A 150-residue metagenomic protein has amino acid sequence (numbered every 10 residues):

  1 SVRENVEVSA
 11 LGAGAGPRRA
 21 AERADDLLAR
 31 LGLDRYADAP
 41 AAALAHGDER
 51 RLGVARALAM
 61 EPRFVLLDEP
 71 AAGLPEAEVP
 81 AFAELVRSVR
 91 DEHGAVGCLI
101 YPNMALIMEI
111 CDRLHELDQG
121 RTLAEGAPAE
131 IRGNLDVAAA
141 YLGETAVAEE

Functional and structural regions predicted by a protein language model:
S1-R19, R30, G126, L142-T145: ABC-type ATPase nucleotide-binding domains, specifically the catalytic core motifs of the NBD
E7, R18-Y36, E84-S88: Conserved ABC ATPase "signature" region
P40-L44: Conserved ABC ATPase signature
E61: Conserved catalytic motifs of ABC-family nucleotide-binding domains
V65-E69: Catalytic Walker B motif of ABC-type/P-loop ATPase nucleotide-binding domains
I107-E109: A short, surface-exposed alpha-helical micro-motif characterized by mixed small hydrophobic and charged/polar residues
